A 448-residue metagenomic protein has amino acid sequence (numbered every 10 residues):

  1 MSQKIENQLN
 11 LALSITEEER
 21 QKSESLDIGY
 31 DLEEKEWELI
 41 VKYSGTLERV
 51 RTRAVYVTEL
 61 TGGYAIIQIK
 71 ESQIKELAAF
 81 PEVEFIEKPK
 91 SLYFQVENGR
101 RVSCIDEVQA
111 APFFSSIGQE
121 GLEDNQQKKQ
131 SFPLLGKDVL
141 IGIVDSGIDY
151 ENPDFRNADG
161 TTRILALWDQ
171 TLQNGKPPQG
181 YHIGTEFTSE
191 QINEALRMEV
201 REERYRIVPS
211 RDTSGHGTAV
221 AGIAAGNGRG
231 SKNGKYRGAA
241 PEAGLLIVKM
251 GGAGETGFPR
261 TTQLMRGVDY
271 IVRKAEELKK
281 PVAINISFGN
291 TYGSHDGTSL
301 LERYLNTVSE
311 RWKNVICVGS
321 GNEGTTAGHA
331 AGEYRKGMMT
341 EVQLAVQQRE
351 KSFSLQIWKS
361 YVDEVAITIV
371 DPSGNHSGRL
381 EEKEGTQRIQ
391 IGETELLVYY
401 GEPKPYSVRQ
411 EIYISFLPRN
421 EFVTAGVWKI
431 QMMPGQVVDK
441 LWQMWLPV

Functional and structural regions predicted by a protein language model:
M1-A65, E71-Q130, V139: Autoinhibitory N-terminal propeptides
E36-E38, R349-S352: Short coil/turn motif common to extracellular beta-sandwich-like domains
Y43-S44, P89, V144-G147, I223-N227 (+3 more regions): Active-site-proximal beta-strand/loop segments in catalytic clefts of secreted hydrolases
A65, T340-V342, I412: Short strand-edge motifs at loop-to-beta-strand transitions and within beta-strands of extracellular beta-rich domains
I74-P153, G160, K280-V282, Y292-I316 (+2 more regions): Conserved, well-structured beta-alpha core segment at the onset of a catalytic domain
Q127-T262, K279, K313, V362-D363: Subtilisin-like serine protease catalytic core
K128-S131, V208-S210, N233-K235, Y304-L305 (+3 more regions): Generic recognition of flexible, low-complexity loop/linker segments
G252-Y334, E350-A366, V370-S377, K383-Q387 (+1 more regions): Substrate-binding/access-modulating region of protease and related hydrolase catalytic domains
